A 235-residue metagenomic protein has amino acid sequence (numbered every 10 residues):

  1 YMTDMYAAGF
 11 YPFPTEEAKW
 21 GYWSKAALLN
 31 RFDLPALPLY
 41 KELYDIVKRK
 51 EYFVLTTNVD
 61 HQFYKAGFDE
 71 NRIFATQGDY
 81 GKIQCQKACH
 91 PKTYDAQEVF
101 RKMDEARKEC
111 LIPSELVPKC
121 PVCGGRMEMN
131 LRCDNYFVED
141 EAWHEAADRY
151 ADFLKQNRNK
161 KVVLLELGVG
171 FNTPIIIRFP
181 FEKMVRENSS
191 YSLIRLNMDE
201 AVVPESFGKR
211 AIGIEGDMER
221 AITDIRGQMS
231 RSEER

Functional and structural regions predicted by a protein language model:
Y1-E234: Conserved catalytic alpha/beta core of Sir2/sirtuin-type deacylases, generalized to analogous enzyme cores that bind
